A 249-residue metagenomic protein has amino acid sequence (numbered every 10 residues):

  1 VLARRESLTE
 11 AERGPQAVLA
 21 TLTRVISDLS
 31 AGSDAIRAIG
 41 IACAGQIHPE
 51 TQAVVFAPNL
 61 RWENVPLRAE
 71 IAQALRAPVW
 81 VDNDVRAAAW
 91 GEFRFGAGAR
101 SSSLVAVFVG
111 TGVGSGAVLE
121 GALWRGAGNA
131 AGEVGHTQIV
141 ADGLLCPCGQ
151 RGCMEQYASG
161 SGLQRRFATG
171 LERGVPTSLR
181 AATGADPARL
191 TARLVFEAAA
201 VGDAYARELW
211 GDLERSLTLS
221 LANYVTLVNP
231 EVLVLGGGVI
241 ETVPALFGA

Functional and structural regions predicted by a protein language model:
V1-A38, H48-A53, A69-V79, G91-S101 (+2 more regions): ATP-binding/phosphotransfer module of carbohydrate and carboxylate kinases, centering on a glycine-rich
V1-L2, A106-G121: Gly/Thr-rich phosphate-binding beta-strand-loop-beta motif of the actin/hexokinase/Hsp70
R4-R5, P58, A127: Short hydrophobic alpha-helix segments
A53-E63: A charged helix-plus-loop insertion that forms the helical arch/lid used to bind and gate nucleic-acid substrates
V79-N83, A117: General beta-strand structural signal in soluble alpha/beta enzymes
V85-A88: Active-site-adjacent loop/helix segments that line or gate small-molecule/cofactor pockets in enzymes
A130-E133: Structural signature of FAD isoalloxazine-binding scaffolds in flavoprotein oxidoreductases
